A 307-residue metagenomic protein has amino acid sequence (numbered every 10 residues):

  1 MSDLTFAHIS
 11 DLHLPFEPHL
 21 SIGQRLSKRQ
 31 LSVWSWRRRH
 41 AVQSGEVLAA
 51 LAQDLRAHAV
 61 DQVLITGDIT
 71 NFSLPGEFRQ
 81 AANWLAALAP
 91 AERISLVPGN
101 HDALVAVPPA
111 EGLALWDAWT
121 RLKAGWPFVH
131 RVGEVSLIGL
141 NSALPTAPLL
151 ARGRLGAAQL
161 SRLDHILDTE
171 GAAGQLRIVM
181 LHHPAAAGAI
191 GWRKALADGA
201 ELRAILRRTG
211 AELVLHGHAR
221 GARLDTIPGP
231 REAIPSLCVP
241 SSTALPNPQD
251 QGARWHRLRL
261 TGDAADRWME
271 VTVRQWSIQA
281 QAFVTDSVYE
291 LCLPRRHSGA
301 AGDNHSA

Functional and structural regions predicted by a protein language model:
M1-A7, P18, V129-G139, D168 (+3 more regions): Beta-strand-turn-beta hairpins that frame and shape the catalytic cleft of phosphate-ester-processing enzymes
M1-F78: N-terminal active-site segment of His-dependent metallophosphoesterases
H8-S10, Q62-D68, R93-N100, N141 (+3 more regions): Active-site neighborhood of phospho(di)ester-bond hydrolases with catalytic His/Asp-centered motifs
H13-E46, V105-A106, E111-L122, T146-L155 (+1 more regions): Acidic/histidine-rich helix-loop elements that form or flank divalent-metal/phosphate-binding sites at the catalytic
H13-F16, N71-L74, N100-P108, P145-L150 (+3 more regions): Active-site environment of divalent metal-dependent phosphoester hydrolases
L74-P75, R79-R162, A204-R207, P230-A233 (+1 more regions): Extended active-site neighborhood of metal-dependent phosphoesterases/phosphodiesterases
G191-A264: Conserved beta-sheet core of the metallophosphoesterase superfamily
L260-A307: A short C-terminal boundary segment appended to hydrolase-like catalytic domains
